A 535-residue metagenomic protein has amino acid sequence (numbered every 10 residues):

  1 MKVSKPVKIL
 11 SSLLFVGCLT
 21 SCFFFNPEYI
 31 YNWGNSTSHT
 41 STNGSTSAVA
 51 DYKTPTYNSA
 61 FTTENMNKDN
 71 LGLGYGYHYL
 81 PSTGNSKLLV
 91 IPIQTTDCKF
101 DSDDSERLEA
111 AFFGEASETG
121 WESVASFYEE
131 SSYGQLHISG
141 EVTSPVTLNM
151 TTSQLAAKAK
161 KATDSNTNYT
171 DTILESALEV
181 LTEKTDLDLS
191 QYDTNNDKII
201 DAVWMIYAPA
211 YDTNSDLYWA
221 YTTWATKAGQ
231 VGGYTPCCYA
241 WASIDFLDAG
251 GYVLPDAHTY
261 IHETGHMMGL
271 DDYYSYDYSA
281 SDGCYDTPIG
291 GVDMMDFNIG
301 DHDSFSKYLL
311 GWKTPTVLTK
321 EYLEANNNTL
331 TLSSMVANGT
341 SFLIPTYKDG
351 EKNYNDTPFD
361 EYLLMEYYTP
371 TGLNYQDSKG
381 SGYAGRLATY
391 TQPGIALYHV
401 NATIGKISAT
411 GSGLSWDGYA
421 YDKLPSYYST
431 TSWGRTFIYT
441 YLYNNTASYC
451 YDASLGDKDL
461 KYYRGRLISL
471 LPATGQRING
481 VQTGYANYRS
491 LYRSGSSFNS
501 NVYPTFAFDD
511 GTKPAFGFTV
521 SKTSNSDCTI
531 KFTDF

Functional and structural regions predicted by a protein language model:
K2-L10: Bacterial N-terminal signal peptides that target proteins for export
S12-V16: Hydrophobic alpha-helical membrane-embedded or membrane-associated segments
Y29-I261, M267, D271-A280, P288 (+1 more regions): Propeptide-to-catalytic entry region of secreted or membrane-anchored zinc metalloproteases
N85-K87, D360, Q392: Extracytoplasmic
F127, S131, A202-G382: Extracellular hydrolytic enzyme modules, especially secreted metalloproteases of the metzincin/thermolysin-like class
K379-I395: Short coil-to-beta strand junction motifs in C2/discoidin
